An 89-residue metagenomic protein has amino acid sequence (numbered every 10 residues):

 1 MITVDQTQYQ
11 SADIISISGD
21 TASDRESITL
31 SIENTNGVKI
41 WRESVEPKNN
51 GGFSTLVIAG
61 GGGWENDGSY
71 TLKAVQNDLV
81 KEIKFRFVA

Functional and structural regions predicted by a protein language model:
M1-T3, T7-A89: Ser/Thr-rich low-complexity repeats and stalk/linker segments
